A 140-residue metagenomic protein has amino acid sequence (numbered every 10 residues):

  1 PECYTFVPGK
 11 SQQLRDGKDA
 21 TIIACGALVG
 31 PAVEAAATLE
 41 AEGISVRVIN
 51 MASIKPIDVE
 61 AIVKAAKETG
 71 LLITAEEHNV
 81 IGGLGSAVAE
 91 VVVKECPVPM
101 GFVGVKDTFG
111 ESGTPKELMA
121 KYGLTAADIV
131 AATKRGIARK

Functional and structural regions predicted by a protein language model:
P1-K140: Thiamine diphosphate
